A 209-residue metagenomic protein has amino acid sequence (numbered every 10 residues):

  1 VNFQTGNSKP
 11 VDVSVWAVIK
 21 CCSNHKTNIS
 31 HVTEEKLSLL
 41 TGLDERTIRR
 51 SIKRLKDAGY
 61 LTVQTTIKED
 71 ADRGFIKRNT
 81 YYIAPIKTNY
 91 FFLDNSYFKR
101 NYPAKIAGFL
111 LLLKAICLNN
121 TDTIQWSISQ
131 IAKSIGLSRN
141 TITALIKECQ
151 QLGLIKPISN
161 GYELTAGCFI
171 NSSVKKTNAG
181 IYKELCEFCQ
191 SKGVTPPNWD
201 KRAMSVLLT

Functional and structural regions predicted by a protein language model:
V1-T209: Electropositive, intrinsically flexible nucleic-acid-contacting patches
